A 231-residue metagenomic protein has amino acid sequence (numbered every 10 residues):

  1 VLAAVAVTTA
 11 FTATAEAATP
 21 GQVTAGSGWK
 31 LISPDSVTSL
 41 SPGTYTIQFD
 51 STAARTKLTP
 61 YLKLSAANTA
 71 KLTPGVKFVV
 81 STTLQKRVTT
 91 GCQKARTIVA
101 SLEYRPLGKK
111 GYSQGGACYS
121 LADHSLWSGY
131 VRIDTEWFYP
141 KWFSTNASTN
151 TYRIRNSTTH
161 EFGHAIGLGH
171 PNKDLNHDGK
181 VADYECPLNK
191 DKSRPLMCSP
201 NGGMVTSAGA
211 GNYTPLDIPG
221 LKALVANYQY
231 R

Functional and structural regions predicted by a protein language model:
V1-A10: Bacterial N-terminal signal peptides
F11-K57: Disordered inhibitory propeptide/activation segment of secreted metzincin zinc metalloprotease zymogens, centered on
I47-K86: A short alpha-helix/helix-coil micro-patch that ends at or immediately precedes a cysteine
L72-T90, H170-D178, R231: Surface-exposed patches in mature extracellular/periplasmic domains of secreted proteins
T90-R132, A182-Y184: Catalytic zinc-binding patch centered on the HExxH motif and its immediate surroundings that defines zinc-dependent
E136-T158: Short pre-active-site segment immediately N-terminal to the catalytic Zn-binding motif
Y152, N156-L216: The catalytic-center signature of Zn2+-dependent metalloproteases
N212-R231: Short, low-complexity, Pro/Ser/Thr/Gly-rich segments in the mature regions of secreted, periplasmic
